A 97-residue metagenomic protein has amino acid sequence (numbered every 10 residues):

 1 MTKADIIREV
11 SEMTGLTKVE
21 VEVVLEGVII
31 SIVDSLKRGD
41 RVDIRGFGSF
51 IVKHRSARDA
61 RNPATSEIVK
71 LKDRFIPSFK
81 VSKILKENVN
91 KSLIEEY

Functional and structural regions predicted by a protein language model:
M1-Y97: Strongly charged
